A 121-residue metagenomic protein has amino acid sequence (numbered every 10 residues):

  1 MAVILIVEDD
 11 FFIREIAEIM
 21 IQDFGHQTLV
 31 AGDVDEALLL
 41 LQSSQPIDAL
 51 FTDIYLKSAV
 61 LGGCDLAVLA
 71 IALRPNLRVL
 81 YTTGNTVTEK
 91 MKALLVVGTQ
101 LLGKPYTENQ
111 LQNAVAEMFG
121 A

Functional and structural regions predicted by a protein language model:
E8: Conserved acidic carboxylate
F11-L29: Two-component/phosphorelay signaling modules centered on CheY-like receiver
V30-A49, K57: Acidic, metal-coordinating helix/loop segments flanking the phosphotransfer/catalytic sites of two-component signaling
Y55, N85-E89: Conserved phosphotransfer active-site motifs of two-component signaling proteins, especially the receiver
G62-L77: Short amphipathic alpha-helix used as the core "switch/output" element in two-component signaling
A93-L102: As written
Y106-M118: C-terminal output helix
